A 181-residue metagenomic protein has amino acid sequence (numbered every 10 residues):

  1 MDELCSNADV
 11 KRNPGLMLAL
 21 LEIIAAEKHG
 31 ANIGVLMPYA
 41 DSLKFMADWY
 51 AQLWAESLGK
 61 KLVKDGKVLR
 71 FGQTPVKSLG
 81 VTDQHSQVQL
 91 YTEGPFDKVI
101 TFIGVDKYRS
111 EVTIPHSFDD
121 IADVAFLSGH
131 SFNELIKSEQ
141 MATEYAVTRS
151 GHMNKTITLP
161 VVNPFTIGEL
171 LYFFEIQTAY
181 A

Functional and structural regions predicted by a protein language model:
M1-T101, D106-R109, A181: Active-site phosphate/pyrophosphate-binding segments
A40-K44, N133, P164-I167: Amphipathic, non-membrane alpha-helical segments in soluble helical-bundle scaffolds
A47-W49, T113-P115, E169-L170: Short acidic, glycine/serine/threonine-rich loops at helix termini
Q52, V105, F118-D120, Y172-Q177: Generic alpha-helical propensity signal that fires on short helical segments and nearby coil/disordered stretches
L53, L58, A142-E144, H152 (+1 more regions): Short, isolated positions within intrinsically disordered regulatory regions of eukaryotic proteins
V76-V161: Helicase-primase coupling helices
K155-A181: C-terminal helical/tail subdomains of lipid-metabolizing enzymes
